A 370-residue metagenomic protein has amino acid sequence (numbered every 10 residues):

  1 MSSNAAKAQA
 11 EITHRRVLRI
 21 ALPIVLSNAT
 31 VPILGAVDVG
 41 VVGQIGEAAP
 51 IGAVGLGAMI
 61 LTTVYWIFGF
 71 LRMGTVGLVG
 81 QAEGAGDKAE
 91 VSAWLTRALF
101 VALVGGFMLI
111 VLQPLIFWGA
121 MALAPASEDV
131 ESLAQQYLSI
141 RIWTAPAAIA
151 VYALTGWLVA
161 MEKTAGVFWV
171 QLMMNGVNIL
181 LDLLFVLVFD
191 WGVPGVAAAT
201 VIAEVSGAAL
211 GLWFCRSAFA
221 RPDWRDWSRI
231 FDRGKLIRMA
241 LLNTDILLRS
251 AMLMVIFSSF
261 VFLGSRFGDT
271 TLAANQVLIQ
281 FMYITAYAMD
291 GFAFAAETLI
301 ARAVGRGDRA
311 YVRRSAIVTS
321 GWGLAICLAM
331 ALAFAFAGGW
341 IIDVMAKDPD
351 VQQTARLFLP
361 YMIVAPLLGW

Functional and structural regions predicted by a protein language model:
M1-I20, T200, G211-L253: Interhelical loop/hinge segments that connect adjacent transmembrane helices in multipass membrane
R15-V76, G80, T244-G264: Signature of the first transmembrane helix
P32-G52, M121-E128, L184-W191, L247 (+3 more regions): Helix-terminus/linker motif at the lipid-water interface of multi-pass membrane proteins
I51-V111, V151-V167, A274-G338, W370: Small-residue-rich hydrophobic transmembrane alpha-helices
L56, E128-L154, F281-Y283, P349-W370: Alpha-helical transmembrane segments of multi-pass membrane proteins
R72-V76, I140-A160, V167-N175, V196-L212 (+2 more regions): Short runs within selected transmembrane alpha-helices of multi-pass transporters and secretion channels
M108-I140, A329-R356: Short membrane-interface helical motifs at transmembrane helix boundaries in multi-pass membrane transporters
N175-A209, W213, G338, Q353: Membrane-interface helix-loop junctions in multi-pass transport and translocation proteins
